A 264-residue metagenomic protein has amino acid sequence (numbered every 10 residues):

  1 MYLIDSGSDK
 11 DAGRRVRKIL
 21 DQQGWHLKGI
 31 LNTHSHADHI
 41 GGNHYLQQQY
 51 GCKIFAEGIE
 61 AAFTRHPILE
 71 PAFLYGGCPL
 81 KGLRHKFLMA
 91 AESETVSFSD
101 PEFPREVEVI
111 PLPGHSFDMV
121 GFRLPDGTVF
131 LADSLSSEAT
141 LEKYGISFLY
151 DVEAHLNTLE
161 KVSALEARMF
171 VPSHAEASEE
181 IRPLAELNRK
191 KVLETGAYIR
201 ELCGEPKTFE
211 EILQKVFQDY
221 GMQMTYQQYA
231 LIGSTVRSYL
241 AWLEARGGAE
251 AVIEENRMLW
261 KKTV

Functional and structural regions predicted by a protein language model:
M1-Q23, G121-D133: Conserved beta-strand hairpin/beta-sheet module of binuclear metal-dependent hydrolase folds, prominently
I4-G7, L27-H36, F55-G58, P111-G114 (+2 more regions): Active-site neighborhood of phospho(di)ester-bond hydrolases with catalytic His/Asp-centered motifs
S8-F103: Active-site HxH/HxHxD metal-binding segment of metal-dependent hydrolases
D9-D11, S35-I40, A61-T64, S116-M119 (+2 more regions): Active-site environment of divalent metal-dependent phosphoester hydrolases
S99-P125: Core dinuclear metal-dependent hydrolase active-site scaffold
G121-E153: Eukaryotic partner-binding/assembly regions in large regulatory complexes
E138, Y150-E205: Divalent-metal (often Zn2+) His-rich catalytic cores of metallo-beta-lactamase-fold enzymes
E201-V264: C-terminal regulatory/interaction regions
